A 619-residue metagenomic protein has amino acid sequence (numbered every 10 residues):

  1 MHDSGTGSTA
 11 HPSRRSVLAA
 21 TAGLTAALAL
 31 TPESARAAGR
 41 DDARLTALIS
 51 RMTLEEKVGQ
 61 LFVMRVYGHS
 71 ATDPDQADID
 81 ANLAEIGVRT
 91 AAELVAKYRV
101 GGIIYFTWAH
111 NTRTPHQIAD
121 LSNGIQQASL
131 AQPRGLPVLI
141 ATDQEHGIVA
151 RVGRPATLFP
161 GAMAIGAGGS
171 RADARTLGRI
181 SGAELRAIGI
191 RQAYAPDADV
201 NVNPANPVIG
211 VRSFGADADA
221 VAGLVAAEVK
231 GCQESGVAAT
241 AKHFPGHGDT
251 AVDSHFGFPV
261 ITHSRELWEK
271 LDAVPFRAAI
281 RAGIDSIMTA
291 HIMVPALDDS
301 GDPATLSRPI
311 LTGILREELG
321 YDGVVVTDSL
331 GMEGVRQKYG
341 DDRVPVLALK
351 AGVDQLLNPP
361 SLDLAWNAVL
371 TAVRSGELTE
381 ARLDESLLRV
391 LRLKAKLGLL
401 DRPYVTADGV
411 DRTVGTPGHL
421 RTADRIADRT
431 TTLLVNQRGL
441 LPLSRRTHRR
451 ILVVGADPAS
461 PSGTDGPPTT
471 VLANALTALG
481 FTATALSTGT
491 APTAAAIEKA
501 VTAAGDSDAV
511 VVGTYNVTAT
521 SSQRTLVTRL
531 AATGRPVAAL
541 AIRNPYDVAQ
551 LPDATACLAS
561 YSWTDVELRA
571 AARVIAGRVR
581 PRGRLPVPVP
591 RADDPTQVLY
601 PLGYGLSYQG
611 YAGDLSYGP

Functional and structural regions predicted by a protein language model:
H2-T9, A19, G23-L28, A37-E93 (+3 more regions): Preference for extracellular/luminal or secreted protein segments
S50-T53, A77-L83, G87-A91, R113-R134 (+2 more regions): Second-shell residues forming the walls of enzyme active-site clefts
T53, I103, D143, L185 (+2 more regions): Conserved, mostly hydrophobic/aromatic
Q60-M64, G101-Y105, V138-T142, A193-Y194 (+3 more regions): Hydrophobic faces of well-ordered beta-strands that scaffold small-molecule active sites in alpha/beta enzyme cores
E93-H110: A short aromatic-anchored loop/beta-hairpin motif
Q117, G168-I180, A222, E269: Glycine-rich anion/phosphate-binding loops
L136-V138, G323, T533-V537: A short helix->loop->beta-strand "cap" motif at the edges of active sites that frequently abuts
P137-Q144, A538-N544: Short beta-strand elements of ligand-binding domains
